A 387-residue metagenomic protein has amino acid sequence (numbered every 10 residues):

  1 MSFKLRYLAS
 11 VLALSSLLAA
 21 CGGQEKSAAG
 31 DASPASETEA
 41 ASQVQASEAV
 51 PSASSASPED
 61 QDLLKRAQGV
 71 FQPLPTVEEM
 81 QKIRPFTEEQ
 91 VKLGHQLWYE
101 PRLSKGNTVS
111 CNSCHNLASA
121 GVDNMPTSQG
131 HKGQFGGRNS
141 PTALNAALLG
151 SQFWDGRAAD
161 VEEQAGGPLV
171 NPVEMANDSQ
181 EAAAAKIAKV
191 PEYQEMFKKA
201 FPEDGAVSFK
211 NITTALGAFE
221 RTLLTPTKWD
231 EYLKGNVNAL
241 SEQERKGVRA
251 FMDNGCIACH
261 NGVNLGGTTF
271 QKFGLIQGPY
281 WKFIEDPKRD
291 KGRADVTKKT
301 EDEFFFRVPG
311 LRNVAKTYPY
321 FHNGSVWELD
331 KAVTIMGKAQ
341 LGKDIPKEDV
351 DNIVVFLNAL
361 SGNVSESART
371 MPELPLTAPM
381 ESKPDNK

Functional and structural regions predicted by a protein language model:
M1-A9: Bacterial N-terminal signal peptides that target proteins for export
S10, Q90, I212, Q243 (+1 more regions): Hydrophobic (often cysteine-bearing) scaffold residues that line and stabilize catalytic clefts of nucleotide/cofactor
L17-A20: C-terminal motif of bacterial Sec signal peptides marking the signal peptidase cleavage site
G22-E25: Bacterial signal peptide processing site
S33-S42, S47, S52-S55: Intrinsically disordered, low-complexity serine/threonine-rich repeat tracts
V50, S54-G167, E231-T334, L341-K343 (+1 more regions): Short glycine/threonine-rich turn/loop motifs
P172-N177, K186: A gly/proline- and charged-residue-enriched helix-loop-helix capping module
Q180-T227, A315, S325-K387: C-terminal capping alpha-helices of c-type cytochrome domains
